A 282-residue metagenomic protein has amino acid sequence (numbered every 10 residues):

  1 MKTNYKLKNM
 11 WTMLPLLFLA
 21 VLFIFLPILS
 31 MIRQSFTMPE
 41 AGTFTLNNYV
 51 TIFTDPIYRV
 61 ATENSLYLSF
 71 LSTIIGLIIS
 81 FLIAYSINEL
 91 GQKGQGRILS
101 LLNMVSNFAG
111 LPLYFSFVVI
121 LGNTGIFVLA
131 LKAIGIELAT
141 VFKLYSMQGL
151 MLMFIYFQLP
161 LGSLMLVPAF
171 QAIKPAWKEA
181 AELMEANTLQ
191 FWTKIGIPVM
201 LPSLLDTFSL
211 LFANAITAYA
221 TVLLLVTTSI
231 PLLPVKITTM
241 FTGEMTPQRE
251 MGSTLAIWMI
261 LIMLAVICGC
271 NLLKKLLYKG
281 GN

Functional and structural regions predicted by a protein language model:
K2-L7, M147-G149, I173-D206: Amphipathic cytosolic juxtamembrane alpha-helices at the membrane-cytosol interface of multi-pass membrane transporters
K8-P39, P56-A139, S146-F170, V199 (+3 more regions): Membrane-water interface segments at the C-terminal ends of transmembrane alpha-helices in multi-pass inner-membrane
M38-G42, A220-P247: Glycine-rich helix-loop "coupling/hinge" segments at transmembrane-helix boundaries in multipass transporters
F44-F53: A short amphipathic helical element positioned immediately N-terminal to and/or at the very start of a transmembrane
G91-Q92, K174-P175, T246-P247: Paired intracellular helix-loop junctions of major facilitator superfamily
G94, Q190, E250-M251: Residue-level recognition of membrane-helix boundary sites in multi-pass small-molecule transporters
L273-N282: Short cytosolic juxtamembrane segments of multi-pass membrane proteins
